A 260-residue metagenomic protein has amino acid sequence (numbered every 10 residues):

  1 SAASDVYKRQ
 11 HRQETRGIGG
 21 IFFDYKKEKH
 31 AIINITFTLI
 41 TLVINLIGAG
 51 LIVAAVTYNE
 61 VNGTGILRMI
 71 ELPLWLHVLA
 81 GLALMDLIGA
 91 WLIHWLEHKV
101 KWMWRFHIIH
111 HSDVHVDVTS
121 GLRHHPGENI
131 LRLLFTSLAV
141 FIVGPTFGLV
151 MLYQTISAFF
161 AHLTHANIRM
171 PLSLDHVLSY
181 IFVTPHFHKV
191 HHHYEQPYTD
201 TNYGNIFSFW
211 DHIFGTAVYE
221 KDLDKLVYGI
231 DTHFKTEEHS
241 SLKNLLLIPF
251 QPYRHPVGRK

Functional and structural regions predicted by a protein language model:
S1-Y7: Short, small-residue-biased leader/transition segments that mark boundaries at the very start of proteins
K8-K29: Membrane-interface helix-loop junction between the first two transmembrane segments
F23-H30, L67-L72, I109-H110, F234: Helix-boundary and loop/linker segments of multi-pass membrane transporters
K29-I40: Alpha-helical transmembrane segments and their helix-start/interface "positive-inside/aromatic belt" motifs in integral
T38, I213, L245, P249: Residues that form generic nucleotide/phosphate-binding pockets
L39-G48, I52, I66-R68, L72-V227: Membrane-embedded catalytic scaffold of the fatty acid hydroxylase/desaturase
G50-V61: Membrane-helix interface motif
K225-K260: A membrane-cytosol interface segment of integral membrane proteins
